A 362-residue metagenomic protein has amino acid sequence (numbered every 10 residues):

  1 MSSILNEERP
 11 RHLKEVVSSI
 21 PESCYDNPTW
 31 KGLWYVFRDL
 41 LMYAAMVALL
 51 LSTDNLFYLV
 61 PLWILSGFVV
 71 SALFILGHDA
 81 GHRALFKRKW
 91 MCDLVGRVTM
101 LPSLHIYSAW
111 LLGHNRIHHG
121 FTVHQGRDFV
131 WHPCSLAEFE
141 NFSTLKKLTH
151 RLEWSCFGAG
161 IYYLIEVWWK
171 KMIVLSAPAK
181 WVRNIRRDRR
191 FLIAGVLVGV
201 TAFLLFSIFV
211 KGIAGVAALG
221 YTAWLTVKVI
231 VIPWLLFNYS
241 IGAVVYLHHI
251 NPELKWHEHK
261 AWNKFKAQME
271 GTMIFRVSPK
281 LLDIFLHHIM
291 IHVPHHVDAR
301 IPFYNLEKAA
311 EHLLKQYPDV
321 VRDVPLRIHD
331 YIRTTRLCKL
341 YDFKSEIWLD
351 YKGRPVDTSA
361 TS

Functional and structural regions predicted by a protein language model:
M1-Y25: Short, Lys/Arg-rich, polar N-terminal cytosolic tail immediately upstream of the first transmembrane signal-anchor
S18-N27, A179-K180, A309: Cytosolic juxtamembrane amphipathic/interface segments immediately preceding and feeding into a transmembrane helix
N27-L73, P102-H105, H150-I165, R183-A243: Alpha-helical bilayer-embedded segments of polytopic membrane proteins, i.e., transmembrane/intramembrane helices
W34, R38, G77-H78, H248 (+1 more regions): Residue-level micro-sites within transmembrane alpha helices that shape and flank functional polar/acidic positions
V70-G77, G81-L192, E253-F343: Membrane-embedded catalytic scaffold of the fatty acid hydroxylase/desaturase
Y221-V229, H248, M290-P294: Short, flexible active-site loops
A243-K255: Juxtamembrane/interface segments at transmembrane-helix termini
C338-S362: C-terminal regulatory/interaction regions
